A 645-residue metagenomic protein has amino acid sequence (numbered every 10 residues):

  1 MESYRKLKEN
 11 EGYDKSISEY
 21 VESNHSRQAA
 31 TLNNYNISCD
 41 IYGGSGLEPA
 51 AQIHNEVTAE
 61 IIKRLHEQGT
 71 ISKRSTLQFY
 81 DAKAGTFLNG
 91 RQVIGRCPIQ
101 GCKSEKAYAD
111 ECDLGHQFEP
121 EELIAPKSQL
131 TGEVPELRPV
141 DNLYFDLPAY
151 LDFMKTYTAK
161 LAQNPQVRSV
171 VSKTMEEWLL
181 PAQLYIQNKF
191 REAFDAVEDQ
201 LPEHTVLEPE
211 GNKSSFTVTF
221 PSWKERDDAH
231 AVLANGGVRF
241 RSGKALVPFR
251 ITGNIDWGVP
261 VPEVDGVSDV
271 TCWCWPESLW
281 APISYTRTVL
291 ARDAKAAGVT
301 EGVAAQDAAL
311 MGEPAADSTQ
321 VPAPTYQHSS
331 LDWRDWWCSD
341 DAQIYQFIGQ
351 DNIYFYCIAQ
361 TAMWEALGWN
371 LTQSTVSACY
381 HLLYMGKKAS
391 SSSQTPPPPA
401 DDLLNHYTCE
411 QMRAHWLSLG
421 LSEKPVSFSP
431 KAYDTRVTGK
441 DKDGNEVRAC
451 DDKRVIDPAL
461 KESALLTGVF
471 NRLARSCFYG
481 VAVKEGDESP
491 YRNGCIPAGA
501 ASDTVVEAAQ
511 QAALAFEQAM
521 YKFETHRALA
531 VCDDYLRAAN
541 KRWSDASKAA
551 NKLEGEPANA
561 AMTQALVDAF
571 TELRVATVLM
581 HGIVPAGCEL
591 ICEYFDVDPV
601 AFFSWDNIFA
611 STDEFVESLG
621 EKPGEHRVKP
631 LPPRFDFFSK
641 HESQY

Functional and structural regions predicted by a protein language model:
M1-L201: N-terminal, positively charged nucleic-acid-binding surface of large information/translation enzymes
S18, D269, W273, A400 (+6 more regions): Amphipathic, non-membrane alpha-helical segments in soluble helical-bundle scaffolds
E19-A30, E60, L465, V469-R472 (+2 more regions): A non-catalytic, amphipathic alpha-helix used as a structural packing/dimerization or gating element in enzyme scaffolds
I37, I71, Q163-N164, Y285 (+9 more regions): Intrinsically disordered or highly flexible coil/loop and linker segments, enriched in small and charged/polar residues
E56, K127-V483, A530: Structured secondary-structure scaffolds
R74-F79, K83, Q92-G115, E121 (+10 more regions): Basic, alpha-helical terminal appendages of large translation-related enzymes
Y80-K83, A378-L383, L421, K431-T438 (+2 more regions): A glycine-rich phosphate-binding loop feature that marks nucleotide/adenosyl-phosphate handling sites
A432, D452-K453, E462-T467, L473-A528: Long, amphipathic alpha-helical stalk/connector segments used for oligomerization, subunit docking, or mechanical
